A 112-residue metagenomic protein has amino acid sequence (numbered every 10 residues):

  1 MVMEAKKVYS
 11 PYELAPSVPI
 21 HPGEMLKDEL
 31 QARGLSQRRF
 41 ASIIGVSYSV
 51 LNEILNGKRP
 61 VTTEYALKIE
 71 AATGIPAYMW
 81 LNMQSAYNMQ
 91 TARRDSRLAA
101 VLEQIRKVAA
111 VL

Functional and structural regions predicted by a protein language model:
M1-D28, A32-R33, V101-Q104, A109-L112: N-terminal flexible/basic segments that precede or flank functional cores
V2-A5, Y48, I69, T73: Ligand-binding pocket scaffold of soluble enzyme catalytic domains
E29, I43, E53-G57, M83: Residues in the recognition helix of alpha-helical DNA-binding motifs
G34-L35, E64: Residue-level signal for the short linker/turn that defines the boundary of a DNA-recognition helix
L35-E53: Short alpha-helical DNA-recognition segment
S47, K58, T73, Q84-Y87: The DNA-recognition helices of helix-turn-helix-type DNA-binding domains
K58-A71: Short, basic-rich loop-to-helix N-cap that marks the start of a DNA-contacting helix
L81-L112: Short, charged recognition helix plus adjacent turn of helix-turn-helix-like nucleic-acid-binding domains
